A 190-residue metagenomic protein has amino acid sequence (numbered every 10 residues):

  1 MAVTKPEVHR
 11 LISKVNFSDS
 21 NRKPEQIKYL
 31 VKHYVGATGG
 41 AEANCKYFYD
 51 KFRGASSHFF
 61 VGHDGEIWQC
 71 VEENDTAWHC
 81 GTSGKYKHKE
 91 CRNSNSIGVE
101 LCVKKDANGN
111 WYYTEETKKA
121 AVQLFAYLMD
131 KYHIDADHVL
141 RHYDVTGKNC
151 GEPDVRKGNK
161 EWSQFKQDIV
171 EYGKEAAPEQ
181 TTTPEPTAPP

Functional and structural regions predicted by a protein language model:
M1-R92: N-terminal catalytic cores of peptidoglycan-degrading enzymes
A2-I12, D19-P24, S94, C102-P190: Basic/polar, cationic surfaces and motifs that engage anionic cell-wall and phosphate/carboxylate ligands
